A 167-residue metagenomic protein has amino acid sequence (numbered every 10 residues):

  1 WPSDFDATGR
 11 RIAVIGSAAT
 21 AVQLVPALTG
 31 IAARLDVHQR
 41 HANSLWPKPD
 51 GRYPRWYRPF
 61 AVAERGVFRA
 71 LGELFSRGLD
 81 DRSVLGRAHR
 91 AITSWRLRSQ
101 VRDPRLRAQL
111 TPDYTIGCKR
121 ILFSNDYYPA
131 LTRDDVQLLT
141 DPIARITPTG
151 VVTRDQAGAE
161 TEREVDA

Functional and structural regions predicted by a protein language model:
W1-D4, D113-I116, V136-R154: A conserved short coil-to-beta-strand element within the FAD-binding core of flavoproteins
W1-R102: Rossmann-like dinucleotide-binding core of oxidoreductases
D6-R10, A157-A167: Core beta-strand elements of the Rossmann-like FAD/NAD(P) dinucleotide-binding domain in flavoenzyme oxidoreductases
L106-C118: Helix-loop-beta segment of a Rossmann-like dinucleotide-binding subdomain
